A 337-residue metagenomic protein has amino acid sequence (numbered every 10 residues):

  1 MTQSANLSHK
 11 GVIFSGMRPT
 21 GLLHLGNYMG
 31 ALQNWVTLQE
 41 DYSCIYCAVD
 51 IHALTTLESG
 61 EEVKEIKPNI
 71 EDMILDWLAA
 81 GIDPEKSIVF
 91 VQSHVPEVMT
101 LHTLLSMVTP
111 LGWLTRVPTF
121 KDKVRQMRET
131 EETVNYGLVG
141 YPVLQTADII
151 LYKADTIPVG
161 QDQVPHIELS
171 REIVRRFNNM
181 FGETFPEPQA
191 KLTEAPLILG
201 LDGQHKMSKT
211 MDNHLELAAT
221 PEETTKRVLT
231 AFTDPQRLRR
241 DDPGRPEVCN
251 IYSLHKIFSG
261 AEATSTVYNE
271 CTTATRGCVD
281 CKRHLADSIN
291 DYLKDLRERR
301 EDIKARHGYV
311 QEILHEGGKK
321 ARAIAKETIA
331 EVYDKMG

Functional and structural regions predicted by a protein language model:
T2-A147, E301: N-terminal Rossmann-like or analogous alpha/beta NTP/dinucleotide-binding catalytic cores that position adenine
L25, P165, R171-G337: Conserved nucleotide- and phosphate/pyrophosphate-binding catalytic cores in adenylate/nucleotidyl-handling enzymes
S43, L111-T115, L151-P158, S259-V267 (+1 more regions): Short helix-capping/linker segments at secondary-structure and domain boundaries
L54-T55, Y152-D155, K206-M207: Active-site-proximal beta-alpha loop/turn segments in soluble metabolic enzymes
E61-V63, I157-G160, T184-F185: Short, polar/flexible loop-turn hinges at active-site or ligand-entry regions and domain interfaces
P118-D122, M127-I173, F177, L199: Internal, conserved structured core segments that host functional sites
